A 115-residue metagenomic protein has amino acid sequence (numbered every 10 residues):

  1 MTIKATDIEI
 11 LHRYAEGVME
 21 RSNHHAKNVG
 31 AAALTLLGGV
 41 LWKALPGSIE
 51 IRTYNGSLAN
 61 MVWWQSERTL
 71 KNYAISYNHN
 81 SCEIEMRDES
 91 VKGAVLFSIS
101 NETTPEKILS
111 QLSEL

Functional and structural regions predicted by a protein language model:
M1-Y54, L109-L115: N-terminal non-globular leader segments, chiefly Sec-dependent signal peptides
A44-E85: Amphipathic, interaction-prone secondary-structure segments
L70-S110: Intrinsically disordered, low-complexity regulatory segments enriched in Ser/Thr/Pro and charged residues
